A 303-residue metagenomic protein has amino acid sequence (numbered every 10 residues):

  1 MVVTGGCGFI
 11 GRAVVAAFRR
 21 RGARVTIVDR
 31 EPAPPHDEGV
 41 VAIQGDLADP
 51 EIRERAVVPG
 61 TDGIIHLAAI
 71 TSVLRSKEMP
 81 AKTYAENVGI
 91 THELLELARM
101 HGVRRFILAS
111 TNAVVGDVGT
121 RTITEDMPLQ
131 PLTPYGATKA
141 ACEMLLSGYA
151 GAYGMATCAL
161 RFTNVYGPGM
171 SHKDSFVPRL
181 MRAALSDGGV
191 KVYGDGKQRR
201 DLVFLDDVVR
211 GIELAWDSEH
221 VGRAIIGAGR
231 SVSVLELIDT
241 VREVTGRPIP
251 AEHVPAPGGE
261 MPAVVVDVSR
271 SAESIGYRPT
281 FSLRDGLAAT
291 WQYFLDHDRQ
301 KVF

Functional and structural regions predicted by a protein language model:
M1-R20: N-terminal Rossmann NAD(P)H-binding glycine-rich loop of SDR-like oxidoreductase domains
T4, T61-L67, L108-A109, I225: Rossmann-fold scaffold of SDR-type NAD(P)-dependent oxidoreductases
A23-P34: Conserved glycine-rich Rossmann-like NAD(P)H-binding loop of the short-chain dehydrogenase/reductase
E38-P50: Rossmann-fold cofactor-recognition segment
L47-E86: NAD(P)H-binding glycine-rich loop region in Rossmannoid oxidoreductase-like domains and their noncatalytic homologs
E78-E96, M100, R104-R105, V114-A159 (+2 more regions): Catalytic helix-loop patch of NAD(P)-dependent Rossmann-fold dehydrogenases
A184-F303: C-terminal substrate-binding subdomain of Rossmann-fold SDR/epimerase-dehydratase oxidoreductases
